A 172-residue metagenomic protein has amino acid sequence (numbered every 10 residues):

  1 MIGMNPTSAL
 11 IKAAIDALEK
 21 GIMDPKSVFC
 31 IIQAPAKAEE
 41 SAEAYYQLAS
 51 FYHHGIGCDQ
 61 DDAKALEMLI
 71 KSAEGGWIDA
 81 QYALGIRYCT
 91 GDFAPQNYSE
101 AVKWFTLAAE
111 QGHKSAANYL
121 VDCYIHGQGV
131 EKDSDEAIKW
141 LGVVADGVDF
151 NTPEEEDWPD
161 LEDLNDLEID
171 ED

Functional and structural regions predicted by a protein language model:
N5-P6, A38-S41, Y45, H54-I56 (+8 more regions): Short helix-capping/linker turns of helical repeat alpha-solenoids
A13-A17, Q47-H54, C58, A83-T90 (+1 more regions): Hydrophobic face of amphipathic alpha-helices that form TPR/SEL1-like repeat modules and related alpha-solenoid
L18-V28, D61-D62, N97-Y98: Helix-turn-helix repeat elements of alpha-solenoid scaffolds
G21, A34-P35, S72, A108 (+1 more regions): Alpha-helical solenoid scaffolds that mediate protein-protein interactions, centered on TPR/SEL1-like repeats but also
S27-V28, A65, A101, A137: Single-residue signature of alpha-solenoid repeat helices
Y46-Q47, Y82-A83, Y98, S115-Y119 (+2 more regions): Alpha-solenoid helical repeat scaffolds
A137-D172: Terminal, low-structured helical/coil segments at or just beyond the last alpha-helical repeat
